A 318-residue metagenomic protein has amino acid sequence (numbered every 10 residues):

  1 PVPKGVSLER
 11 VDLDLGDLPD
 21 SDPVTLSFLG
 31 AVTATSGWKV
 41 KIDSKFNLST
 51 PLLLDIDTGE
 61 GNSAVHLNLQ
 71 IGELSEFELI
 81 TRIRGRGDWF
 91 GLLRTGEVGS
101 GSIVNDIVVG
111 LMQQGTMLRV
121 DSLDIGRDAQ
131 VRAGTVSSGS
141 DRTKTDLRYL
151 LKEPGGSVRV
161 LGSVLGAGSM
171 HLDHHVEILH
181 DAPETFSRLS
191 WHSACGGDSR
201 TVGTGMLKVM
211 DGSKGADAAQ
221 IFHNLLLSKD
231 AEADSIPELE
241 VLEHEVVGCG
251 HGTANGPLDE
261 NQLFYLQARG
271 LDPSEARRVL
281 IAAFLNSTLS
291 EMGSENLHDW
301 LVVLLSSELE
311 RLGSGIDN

Functional and structural regions predicted by a protein language model:
P1-V2, S7: Intrinsically disordered, low-complexity, positively charged segments
P3, P19-L271, L285-N318: Conserved beta-strand/loop scaffold segments within soluble protein domains that form the structured core and edges
L8-D22: Long, non-coiled-coil amphipathic alpha-helical linker/lever segments that couple catalytic cores to other domains
